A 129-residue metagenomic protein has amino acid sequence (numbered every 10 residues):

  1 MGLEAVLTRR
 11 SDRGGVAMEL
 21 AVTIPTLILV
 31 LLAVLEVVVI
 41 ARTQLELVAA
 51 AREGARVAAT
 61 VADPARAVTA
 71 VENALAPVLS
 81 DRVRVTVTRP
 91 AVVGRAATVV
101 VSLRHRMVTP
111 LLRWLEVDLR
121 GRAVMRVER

Functional and structural regions predicted by a protein language model:
M1-A70: Alpha-helical assembly-interface signal, strongest on the long, hydrophobic N-terminal helix that forms
G2-E4, T60, P64-R129: Short, conserved structural patches
